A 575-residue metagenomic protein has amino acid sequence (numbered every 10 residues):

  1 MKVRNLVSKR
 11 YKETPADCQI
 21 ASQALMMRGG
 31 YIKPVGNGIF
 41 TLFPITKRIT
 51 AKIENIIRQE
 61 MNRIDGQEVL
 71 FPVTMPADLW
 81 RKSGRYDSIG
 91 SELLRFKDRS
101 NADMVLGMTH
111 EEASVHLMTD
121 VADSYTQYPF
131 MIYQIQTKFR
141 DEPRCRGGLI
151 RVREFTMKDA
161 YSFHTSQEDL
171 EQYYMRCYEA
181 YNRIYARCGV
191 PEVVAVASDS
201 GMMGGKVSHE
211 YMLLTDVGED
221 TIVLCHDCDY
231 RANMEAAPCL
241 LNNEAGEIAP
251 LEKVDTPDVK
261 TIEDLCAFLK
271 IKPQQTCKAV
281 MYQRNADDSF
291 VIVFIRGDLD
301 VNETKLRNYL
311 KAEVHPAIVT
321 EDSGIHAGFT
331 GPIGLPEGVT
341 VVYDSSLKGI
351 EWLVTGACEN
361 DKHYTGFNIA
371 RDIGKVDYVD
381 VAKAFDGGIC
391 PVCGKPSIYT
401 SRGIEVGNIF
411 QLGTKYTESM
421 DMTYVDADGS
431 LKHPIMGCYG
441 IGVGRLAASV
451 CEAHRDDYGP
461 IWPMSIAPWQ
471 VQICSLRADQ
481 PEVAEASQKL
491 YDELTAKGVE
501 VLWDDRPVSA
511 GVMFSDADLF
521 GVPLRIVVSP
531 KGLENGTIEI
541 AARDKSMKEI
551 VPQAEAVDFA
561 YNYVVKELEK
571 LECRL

Functional and structural regions predicted by a protein language model:
M1-R99, T156, Y161-G201, D298-L299: TRNA-binding/sensing appendages of the translation machinery
D87-M104, L213-L224: Acidic, His- and aromatic-enriched active-site or binding-groove loops in soluble protein domains that engage sugars
E111-H116, R144-A160, T165-Y439, V443: Extended, low-hydrophobicity, polar/charged segments
L265, G437-I466, Q470, Y561: C-terminal, non-catalytic macromolecule-binding modules
G459-M513: Generic long, charged, amphipathic alpha-helical segments
Y491-A556: C-terminal structured "cap/appendage" subdomains that terminate the fold
I550-L575: C-terminal interaction segment
